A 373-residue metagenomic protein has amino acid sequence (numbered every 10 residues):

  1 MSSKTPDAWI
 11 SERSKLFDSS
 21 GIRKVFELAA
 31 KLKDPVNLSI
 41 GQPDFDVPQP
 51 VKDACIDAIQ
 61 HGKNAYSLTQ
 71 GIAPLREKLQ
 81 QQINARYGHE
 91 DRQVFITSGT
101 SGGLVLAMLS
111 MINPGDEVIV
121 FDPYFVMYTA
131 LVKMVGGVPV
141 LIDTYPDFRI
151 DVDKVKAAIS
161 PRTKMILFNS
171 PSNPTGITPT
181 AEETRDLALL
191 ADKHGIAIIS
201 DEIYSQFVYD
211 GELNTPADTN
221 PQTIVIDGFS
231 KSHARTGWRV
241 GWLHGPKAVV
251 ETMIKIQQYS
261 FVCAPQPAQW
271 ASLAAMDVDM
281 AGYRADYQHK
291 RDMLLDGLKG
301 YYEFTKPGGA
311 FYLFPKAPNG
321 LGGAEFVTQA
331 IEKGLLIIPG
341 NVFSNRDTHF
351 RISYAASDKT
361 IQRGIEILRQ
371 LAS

Functional and structural regions predicted by a protein language model:
M1-E12, L16-F17, L28-L32, V36 (+3 more regions): PLP-dependent class I/II
V25, G62-A65, K78-R86: Glycine-rich loop-to-alpha-helix module at the N-terminal edge of alpha/beta enzyme cores
P35-D44, D57-E77: A glycine-/small-polar-enriched, mobile loop at the entrance of the PLP active site in fold-type I
